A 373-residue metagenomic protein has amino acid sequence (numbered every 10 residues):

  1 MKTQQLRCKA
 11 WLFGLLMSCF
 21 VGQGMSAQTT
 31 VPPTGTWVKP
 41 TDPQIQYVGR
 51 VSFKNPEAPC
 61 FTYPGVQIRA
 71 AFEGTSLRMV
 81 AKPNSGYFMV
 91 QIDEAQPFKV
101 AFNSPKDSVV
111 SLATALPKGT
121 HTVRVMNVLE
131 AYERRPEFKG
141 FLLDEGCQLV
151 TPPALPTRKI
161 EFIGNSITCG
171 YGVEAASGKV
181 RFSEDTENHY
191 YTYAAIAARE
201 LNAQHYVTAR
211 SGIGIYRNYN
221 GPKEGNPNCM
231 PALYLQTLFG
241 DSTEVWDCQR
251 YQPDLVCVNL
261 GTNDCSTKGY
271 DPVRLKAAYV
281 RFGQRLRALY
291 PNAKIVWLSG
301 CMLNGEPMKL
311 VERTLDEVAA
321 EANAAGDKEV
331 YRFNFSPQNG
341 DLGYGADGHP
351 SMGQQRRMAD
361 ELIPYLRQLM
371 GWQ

Functional and structural regions predicted by a protein language model:
K2-R7, W11, G24-I163, I167-H189 (+1 more regions): N-terminal secretory targeting modules
W11-C19: Sec-dependent N-terminal signal peptides
Y63-G65, A131-R135, V173, K179-A277 (+2 more regions): Conserved SGNH/GDSL esterase-like catalytic core that processes O-acyl groups on lipids and polysaccharides
V150-P153, S242-Q252, Q284-Y290, L369-Q373: Surface-exposed acidic, glycine-flexible loop patches that form ligand/cofactor-binding and adhesion interfaces
K159-I163, T168, H205-A209, D254-N259 (+2 more regions): Structural recognition of the beta-strand scaffold that forms the well-ordered cores of secreted hydrolase catalytic
T168, N202, Y206, G261 (+3 more regions): Sec-exported extracytoplasmic/periplasmic mature domains
Y270-I295: Glycoside hydrolase catalytic-domain groove-lining segments
K294-S299, P307-G345, Q354-Q373: Extracellular serine-dependent O-acyl
